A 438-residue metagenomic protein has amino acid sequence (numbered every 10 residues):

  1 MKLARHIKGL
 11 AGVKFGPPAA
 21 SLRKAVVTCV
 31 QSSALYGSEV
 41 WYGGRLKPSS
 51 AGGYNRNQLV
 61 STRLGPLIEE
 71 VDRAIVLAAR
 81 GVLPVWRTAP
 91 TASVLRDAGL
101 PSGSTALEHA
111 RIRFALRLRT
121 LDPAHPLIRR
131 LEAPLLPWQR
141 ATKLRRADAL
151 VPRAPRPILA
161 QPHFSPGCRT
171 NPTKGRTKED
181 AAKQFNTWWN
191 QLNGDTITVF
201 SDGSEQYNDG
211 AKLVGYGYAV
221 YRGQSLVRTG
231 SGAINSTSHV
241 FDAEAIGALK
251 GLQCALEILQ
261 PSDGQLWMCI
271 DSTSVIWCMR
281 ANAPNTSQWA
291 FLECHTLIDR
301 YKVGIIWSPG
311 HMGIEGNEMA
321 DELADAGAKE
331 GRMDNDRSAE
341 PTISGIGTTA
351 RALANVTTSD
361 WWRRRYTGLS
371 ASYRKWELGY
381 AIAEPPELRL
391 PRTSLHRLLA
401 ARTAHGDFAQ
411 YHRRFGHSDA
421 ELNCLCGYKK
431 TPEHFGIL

Functional and structural regions predicted by a protein language model:
M1, V30, G37-G44, G52 (+8 more regions): Short, conserved catalytic/metal-binding micro-motifs enriched in Asp/Glu and His
M1-W41: Basic, alpha-helical interaction scaffolds
S21, T62-E132: Short, charged alpha-helical motifs in flexible N/C-terminal segments and linkers
V26, V30, A78, G99 (+13 more regions): Mobile genetic element proteins and their domesticated derivatives, centered on retroelements and DNA transposons
G43-G65, E205-N208, A248-E322, A326-A328 (+2 more regions): RNase H catalytic domain
R130-G167, T173-T177: Charge-dense, extended regions
A181-Q260: RNase H-like nuclease fold core
N186-F200, S204, N208-G210, S338-K430: Helix/loop segments that flank and initiate small ligand/metal-binding modules
